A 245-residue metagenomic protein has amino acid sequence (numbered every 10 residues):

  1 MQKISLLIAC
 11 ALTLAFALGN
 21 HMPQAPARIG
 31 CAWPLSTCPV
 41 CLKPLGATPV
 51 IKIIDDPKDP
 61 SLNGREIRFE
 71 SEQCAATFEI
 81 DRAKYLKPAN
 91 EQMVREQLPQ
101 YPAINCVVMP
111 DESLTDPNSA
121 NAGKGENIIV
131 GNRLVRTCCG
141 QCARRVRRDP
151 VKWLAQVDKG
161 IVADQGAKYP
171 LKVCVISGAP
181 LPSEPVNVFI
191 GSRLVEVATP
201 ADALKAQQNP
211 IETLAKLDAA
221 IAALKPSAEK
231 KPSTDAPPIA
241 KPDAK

Functional and structural regions predicted by a protein language model:
M1-I4, K245: Positively charged n-region of N-terminal signal peptides that target proteins for export
L7-A17: Bacterial N-terminal signal peptides
L18-K245: Intrinsically disordered, low-complexity terminal tails/loops enriched in metal-binding residues
